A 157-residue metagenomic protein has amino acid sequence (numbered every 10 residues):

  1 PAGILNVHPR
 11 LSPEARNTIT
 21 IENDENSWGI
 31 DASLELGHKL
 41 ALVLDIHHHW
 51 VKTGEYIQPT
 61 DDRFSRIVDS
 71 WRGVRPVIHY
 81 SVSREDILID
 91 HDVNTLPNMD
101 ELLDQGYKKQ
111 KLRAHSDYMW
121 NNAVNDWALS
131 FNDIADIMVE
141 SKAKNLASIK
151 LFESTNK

Functional and structural regions predicted by a protein language model:
P1-A41: Active-site acidic/histidine proton-transfer and metal-coordination neighborhood in alpha/beta enzyme cores
I19, D45, I137: Conserved, mostly hydrophobic/aromatic
N26-W28, H47-T53: Short acidic, Gly/Ser-rich segments with clustered Asp/Glu that frequently serve as metal-coordination loops in enzyme
L40, V51-K157: Histidine-acidic metal/acid-base catalytic patches
A41-H47: Conserved mid-sequence domains
